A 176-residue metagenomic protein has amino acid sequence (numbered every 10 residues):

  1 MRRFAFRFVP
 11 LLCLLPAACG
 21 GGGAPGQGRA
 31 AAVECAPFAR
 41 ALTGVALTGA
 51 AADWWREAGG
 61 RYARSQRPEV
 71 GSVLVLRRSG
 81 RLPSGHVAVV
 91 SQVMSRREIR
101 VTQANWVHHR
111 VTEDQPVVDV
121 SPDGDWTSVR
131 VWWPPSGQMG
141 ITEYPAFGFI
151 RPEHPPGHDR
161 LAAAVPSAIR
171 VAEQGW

Functional and structural regions predicted by a protein language model:
M1-V9: Bacterial N-terminal signal peptides that target proteins for export
A5, A58-G59, R110, S121: Solvent-exposed, flexible loop/coil residues
L15-A18: C-terminal motif of bacterial Sec signal peptides marking the signal peptidase cleavage site
G21: Short, conserved catalytic or interaction motifs in soluble domains
P25-V89, M94: Secreted/periplasmic proteins that engage bacterial cell-wall peptidoglycan
R96-W176: Aromatic- and glycine-rich peptidoglycan recognition patches
